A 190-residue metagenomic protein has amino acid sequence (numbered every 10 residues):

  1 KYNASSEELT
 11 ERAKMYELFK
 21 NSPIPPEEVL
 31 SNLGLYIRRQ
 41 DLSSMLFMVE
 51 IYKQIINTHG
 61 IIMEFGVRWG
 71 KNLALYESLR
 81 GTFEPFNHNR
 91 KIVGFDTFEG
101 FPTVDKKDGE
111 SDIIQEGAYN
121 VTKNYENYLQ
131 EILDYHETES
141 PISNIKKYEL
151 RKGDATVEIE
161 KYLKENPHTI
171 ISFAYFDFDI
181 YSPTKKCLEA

Functional and structural regions predicted by a protein language model:
K1-K14: N-terminal auxiliary segments of SAM/dcSAM-dependent transferases
R12, Y16-L35, R39, I56 (+1 more regions): S-adenosylmethionine/decaboxylated-SAM
R38-L42, L46: Short, conserved micro-motifs enriched in small and acidic residues
M45-T58: Conserved alpha-helix/loop element of class I SAM-dependent methyltransferases that forms part of the SAM/SAH-binding
